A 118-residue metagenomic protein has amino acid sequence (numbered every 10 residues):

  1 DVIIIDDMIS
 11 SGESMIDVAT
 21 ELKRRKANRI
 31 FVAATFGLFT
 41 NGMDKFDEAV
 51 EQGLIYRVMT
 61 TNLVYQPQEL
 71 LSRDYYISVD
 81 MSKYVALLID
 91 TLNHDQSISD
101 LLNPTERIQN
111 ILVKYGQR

Functional and structural regions predicted by a protein language model:
D1-R118: PRPP-associated nucleotide enzymes
